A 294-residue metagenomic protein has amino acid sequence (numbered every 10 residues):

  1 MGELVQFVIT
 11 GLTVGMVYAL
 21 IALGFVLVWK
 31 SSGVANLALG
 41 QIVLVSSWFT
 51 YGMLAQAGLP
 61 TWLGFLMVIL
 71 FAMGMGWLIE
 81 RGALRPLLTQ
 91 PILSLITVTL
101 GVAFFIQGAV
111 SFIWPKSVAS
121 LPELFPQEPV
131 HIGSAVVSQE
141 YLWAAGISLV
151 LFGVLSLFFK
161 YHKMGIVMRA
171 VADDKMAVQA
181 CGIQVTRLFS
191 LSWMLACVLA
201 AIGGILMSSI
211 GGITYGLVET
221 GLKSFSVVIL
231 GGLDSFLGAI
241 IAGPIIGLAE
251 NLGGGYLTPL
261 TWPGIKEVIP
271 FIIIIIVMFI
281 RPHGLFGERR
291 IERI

Functional and structural regions predicted by a protein language model:
M1-G2, I79-L88, H283-I294: Transmembrane alpha-helical segments of polytopic membrane transport and secretion proteins
M1-I21, F49, P60-G64, Q90-L95 (+4 more regions): Membrane-interfacial amphipathic/re-entrant helices at transmembrane-helix boundaries
I9, S31-L78, G82, L257-T261: Membrane-embedded helix boundary and interhelical linker motif in transport proteins
V14, V136-I213, F236-A242: Helix-loop-helix "hairpin" substructures at the membrane interface of multi-pass membrane proteins
Y18, A22, G58-L70, S190-A200 (+1 more regions): Transmembrane alpha-helical segments in multi-pass inner-membrane proteins
F25, G58-V102, A109, I241-I246 (+2 more regions): Alpha-helical transmembrane segments within multi-pass membrane transporters and channels
S47-Y51, I69-M75, L100-A109, I147-S156 (+3 more regions): Hydrophobic core segments of alpha-helical transmembrane domains in multi-pass membrane transport and ion-translocation
P86-Y161, L188, G212, L252-I269 (+1 more regions): Transmembrane helix-bundle core of multi-pass membrane transporters and related energy-transducing complexes
